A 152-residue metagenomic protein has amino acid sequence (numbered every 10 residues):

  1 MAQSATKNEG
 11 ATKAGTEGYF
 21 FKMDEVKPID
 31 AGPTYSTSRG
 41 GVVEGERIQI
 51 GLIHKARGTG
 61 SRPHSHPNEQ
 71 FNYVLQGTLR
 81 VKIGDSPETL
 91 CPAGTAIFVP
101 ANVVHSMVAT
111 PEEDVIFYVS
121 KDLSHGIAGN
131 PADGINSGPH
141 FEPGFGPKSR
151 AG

Functional and structural regions predicted by a protein language model:
M1-I48, A132-G152: A short, N-terminal "cap"/entry segment at the start of jelly-roll beta-barrel domains of the cupin/DSBH fold
T34-S36, G51-S65: Conserved short histidine dyad/triad with adjacent acidic residue
E46-R47, S86, E112-E113: Short strand-connecting beta-turns/loops that link adjacent beta-strands
I53-A56, H66-V81, S120: Short, conserved beta-strand element in jelly-roll/cupin
D85-A101: Short acidic-glycine-tyrosine-enriched beta hairpin
A101-I127: Ligand-binding loop in jelly-roll beta-barrel domains
